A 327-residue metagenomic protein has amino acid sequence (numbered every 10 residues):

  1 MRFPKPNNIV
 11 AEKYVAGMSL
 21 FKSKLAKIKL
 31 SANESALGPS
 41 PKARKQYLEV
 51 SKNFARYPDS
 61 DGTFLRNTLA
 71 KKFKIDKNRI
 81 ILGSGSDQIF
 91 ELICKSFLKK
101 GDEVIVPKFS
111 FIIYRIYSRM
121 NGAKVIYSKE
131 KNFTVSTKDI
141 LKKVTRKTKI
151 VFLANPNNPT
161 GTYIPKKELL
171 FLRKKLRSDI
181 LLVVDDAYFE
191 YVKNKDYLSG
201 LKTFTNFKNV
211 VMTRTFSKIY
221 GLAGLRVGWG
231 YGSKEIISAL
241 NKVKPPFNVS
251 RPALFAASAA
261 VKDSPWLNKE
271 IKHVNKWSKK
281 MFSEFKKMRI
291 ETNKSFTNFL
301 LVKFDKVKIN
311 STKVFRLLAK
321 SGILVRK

Functional and structural regions predicted by a protein language model:
M1-R56, T68: N-terminal "arm"/small-domain region of PLP-dependent enzymes with the aminotransferase-like
T63-E103: Phosphate-binding glycine-rich loop
S96-L153: PLP-dependent aminotransferase-like
R119, V135-R146, P159-L182, D186-I219: Active-site pre-lysine segment of PLP-dependent enzymes
Y127-S128, I150-P156, L182-D186, K294-F296: Short beta-strands and strand-loop turn motifs
N209-K286, I290-N293: PLP-dependent aminotransferase class I/II
N275, F285-S321: Conserved PLP-binding catalytic core of the aspartate aminotransferase-like
